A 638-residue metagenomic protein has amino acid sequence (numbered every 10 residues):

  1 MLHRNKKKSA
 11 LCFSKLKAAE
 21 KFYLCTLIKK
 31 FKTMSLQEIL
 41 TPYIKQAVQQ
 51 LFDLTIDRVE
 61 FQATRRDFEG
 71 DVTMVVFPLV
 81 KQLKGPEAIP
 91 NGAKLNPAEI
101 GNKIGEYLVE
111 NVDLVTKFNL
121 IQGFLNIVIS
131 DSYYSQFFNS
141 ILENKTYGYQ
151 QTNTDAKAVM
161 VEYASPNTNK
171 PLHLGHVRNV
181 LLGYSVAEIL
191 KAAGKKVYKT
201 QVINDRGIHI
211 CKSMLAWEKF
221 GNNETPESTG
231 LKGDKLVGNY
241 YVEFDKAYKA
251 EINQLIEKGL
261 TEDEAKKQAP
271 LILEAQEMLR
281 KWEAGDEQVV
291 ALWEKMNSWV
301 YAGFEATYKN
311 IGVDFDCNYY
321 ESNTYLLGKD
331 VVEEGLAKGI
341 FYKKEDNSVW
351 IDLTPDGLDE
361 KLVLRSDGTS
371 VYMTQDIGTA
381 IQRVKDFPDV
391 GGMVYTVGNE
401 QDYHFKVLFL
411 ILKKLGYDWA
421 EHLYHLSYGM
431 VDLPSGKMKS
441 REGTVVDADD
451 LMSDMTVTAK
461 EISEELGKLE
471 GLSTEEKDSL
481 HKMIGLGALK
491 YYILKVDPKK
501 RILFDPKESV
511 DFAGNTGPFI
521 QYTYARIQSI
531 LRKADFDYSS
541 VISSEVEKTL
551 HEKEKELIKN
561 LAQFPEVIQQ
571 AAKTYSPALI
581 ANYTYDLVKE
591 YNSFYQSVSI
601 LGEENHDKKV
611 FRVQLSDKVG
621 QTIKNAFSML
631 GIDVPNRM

Functional and structural regions predicted by a protein language model:
M1-R4, P226: Short terminal hydrophobic/aromatic SLiMs and anchors at protein ends
H3-R4, S9, S14-K17, P90 (+2 more regions): A cross-taxon signal for low-complexity, glycine/charged-rich
N5-K7, S14, C25, G378 (+1 more regions): Intrinsic disorder/low-complexity detector
A10, S14, F22-C25, M483 (+2 more regions): Helix-centric, low-specificity signal for extended rod-like, repetitive segments
E20-T33: Short, Lys/Arg-enriched N-terminal segments with co-localized hydrophobic residues within the first ~10-30 amino acids
M34-S135, T146, N153-M638: Non-catalytic interaction-recognition regions
Q136-I141: Short, charged, solvent-exposed linker or helix-capping segments at domain edges/interfaces that act as flexible hinges
